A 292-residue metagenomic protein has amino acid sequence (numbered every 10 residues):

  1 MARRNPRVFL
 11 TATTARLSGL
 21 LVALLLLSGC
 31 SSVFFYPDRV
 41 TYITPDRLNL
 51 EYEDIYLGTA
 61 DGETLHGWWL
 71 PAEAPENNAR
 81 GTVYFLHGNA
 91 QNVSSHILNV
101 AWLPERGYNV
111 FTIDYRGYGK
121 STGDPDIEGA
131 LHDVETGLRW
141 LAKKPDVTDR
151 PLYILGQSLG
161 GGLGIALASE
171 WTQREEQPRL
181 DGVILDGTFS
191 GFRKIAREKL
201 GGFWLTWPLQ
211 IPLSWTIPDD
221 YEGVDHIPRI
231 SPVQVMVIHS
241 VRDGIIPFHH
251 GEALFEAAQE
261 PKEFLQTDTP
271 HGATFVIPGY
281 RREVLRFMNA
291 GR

Functional and structural regions predicted by a protein language model:
L25-T59, H66-W68: An N-terminal hydrophobic leader/cap segment in hydrolases
A60, T64-W140, R150: Membrane-embedded segments
V147-S158: Alpha/beta-hydrolase fold nucleophile elbow
I154-G156, D186, I238: Short beta-strand immediately N-terminal to the catalytic nucleophile in serine-hydrolase-like folds
G156-A166, I245: Glycine-rich nucleophile elbow surrounding the catalytic serine of serine-hydrolase chemistry
A166-H226, S231-P232, V276-P278: Hydrolase active-site cap/lid region
I230-S231, M236-H239, D243: Short beta-strand/loop motif that positions the catalytic acidic residue of the alpha/beta-hydrolase fold
F248-R292: C-terminal catalytic histidine-bearing segment of alpha/beta-hydrolase fold enzymes
